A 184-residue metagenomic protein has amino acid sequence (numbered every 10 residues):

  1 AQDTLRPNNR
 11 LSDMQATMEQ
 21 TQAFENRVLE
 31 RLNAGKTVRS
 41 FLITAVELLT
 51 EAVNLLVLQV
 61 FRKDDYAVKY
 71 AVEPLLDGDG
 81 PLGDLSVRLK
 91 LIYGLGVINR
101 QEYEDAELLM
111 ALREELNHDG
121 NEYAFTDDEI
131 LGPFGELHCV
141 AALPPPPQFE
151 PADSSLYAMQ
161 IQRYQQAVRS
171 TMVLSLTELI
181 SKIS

Functional and structural regions predicted by a protein language model:
D3-S184: Amphipathic alpha-helical interface elements
